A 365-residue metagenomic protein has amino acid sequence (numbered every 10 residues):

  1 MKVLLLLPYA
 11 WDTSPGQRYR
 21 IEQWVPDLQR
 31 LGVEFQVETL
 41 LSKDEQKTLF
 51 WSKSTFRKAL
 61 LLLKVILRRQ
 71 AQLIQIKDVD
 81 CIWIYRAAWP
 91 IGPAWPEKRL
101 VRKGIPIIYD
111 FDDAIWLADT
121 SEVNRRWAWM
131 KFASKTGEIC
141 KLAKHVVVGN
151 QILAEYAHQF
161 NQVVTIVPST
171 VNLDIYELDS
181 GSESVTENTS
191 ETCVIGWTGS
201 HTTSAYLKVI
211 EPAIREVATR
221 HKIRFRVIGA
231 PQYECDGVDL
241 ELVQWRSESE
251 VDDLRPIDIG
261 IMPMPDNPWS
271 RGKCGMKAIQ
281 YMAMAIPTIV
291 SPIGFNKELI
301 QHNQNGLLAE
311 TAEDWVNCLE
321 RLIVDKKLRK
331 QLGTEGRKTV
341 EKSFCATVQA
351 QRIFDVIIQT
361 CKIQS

Functional and structural regions predicted by a protein language model:
Y9, T13, R18, I82-I105 (+2 more regions): An aromatic- and histidine-rich active-site surface loop
W11-D27, V37-E38, N172-L178, E183-P256: Conserved catalytic-core segment of nucleotide-activated headgroup transferases in glycan assembly
I66-D78, I91-Y109, I115-L117, R126-V146 (+1 more regions): Membrane-proximal helix-turn-helix segments that form the acceptor-binding/catalytic region of lipid-linked
W89, T202-A205, E248-A283, I289-I300: Nucleotide-sugar-dependent
I152, T170: Carbohydrate-associated surface elements
Q301-E313, R321-K327: Conserved acidic donor-binding segment of nucleotide-sugar-dependent glycosyltransferases
R321, L328-S343, Q349-R352: A short, well-ordered alpha-helix in the C-terminal region of glycosyltransferases
A346-S365: C-terminal alpha-helical cap of glycosyltransferases
